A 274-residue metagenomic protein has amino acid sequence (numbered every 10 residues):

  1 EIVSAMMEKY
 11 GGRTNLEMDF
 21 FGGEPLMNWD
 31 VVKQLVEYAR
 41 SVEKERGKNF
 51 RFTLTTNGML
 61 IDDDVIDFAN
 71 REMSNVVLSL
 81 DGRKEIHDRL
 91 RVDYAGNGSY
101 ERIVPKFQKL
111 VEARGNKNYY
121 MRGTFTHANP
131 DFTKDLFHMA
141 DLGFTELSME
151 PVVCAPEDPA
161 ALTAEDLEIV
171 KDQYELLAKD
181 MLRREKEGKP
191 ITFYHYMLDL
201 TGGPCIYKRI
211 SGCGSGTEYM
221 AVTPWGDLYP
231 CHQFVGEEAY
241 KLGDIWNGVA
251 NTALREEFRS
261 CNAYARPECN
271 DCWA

Functional and structural regions predicted by a protein language model:
V3-D19, N28-V152: Radical SAM/AdoMet-radical enzyme domain recognition
G22-G23: Short acidic donor-binding/metal-coordinating loop in glycosyltransferase active sites
K33-V36, E101-V104, K171, E175-A178 (+1 more regions): Generic alpha-helical structural signal
S79, Y120, S148, G212 (+3 more regions): Structured core elements
I86-L90, E157-D158, K241: Short, charged, surface-exposed secondary-structure boundary motifs
N129, P156-P159: Short, surface-exposed recognition loops and adjoining beta-strand edges that mediate ligand/DNA contacts, enriched
D158-E237: A C-terminal junction/extension of Radical SAM enzymes
V235-A274: Membrane-interface junctions of multi-pass transporters
